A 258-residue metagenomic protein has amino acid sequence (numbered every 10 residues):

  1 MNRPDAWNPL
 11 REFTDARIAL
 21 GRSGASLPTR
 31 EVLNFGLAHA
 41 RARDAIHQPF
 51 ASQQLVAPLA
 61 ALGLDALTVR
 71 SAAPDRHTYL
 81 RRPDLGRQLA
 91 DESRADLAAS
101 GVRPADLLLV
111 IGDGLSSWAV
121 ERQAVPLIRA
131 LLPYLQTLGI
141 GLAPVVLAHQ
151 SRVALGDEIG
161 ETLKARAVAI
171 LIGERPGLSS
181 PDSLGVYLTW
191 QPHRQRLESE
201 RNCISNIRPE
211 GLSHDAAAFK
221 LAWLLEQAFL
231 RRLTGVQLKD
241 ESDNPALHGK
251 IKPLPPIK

Functional and structural regions predicted by a protein language model:
M1-R87, R94, N244-L247: Active-site loop/lid in soluble adenylation, ligation, and acyl-transfer enzymes
M1-S23, A95-P104, W223-K258: N-terminal charge/polar-biased segments
F50, L64, R122, P126 (+3 more regions): Conserved active-site and cofactor/substrate-binding residues in soluble primary-metabolism enzymes
L59-A61, A99-R103, G160-K164, L178-S180 (+1 more regions): Solvent-exposed alpha-helices and their adjacent loops that cap or buttress functional pockets in soluble metabolic
D106-A119, A169-L171, S205: Short glycine-rich or small-residue beta-strand-to-loop segments that form or flank ligand, phosphate, metal/Fe-S
S117-G139: Glycine-rich phosphate/diphosphate-binding loop of Rossmann-like nucleotide-binding domains
P133-P181: A contiguous pocket-lining binding segment that forms or flanks enzyme active sites
E174-D182, Y187-K258: C-terminal functional extensions of proteins
